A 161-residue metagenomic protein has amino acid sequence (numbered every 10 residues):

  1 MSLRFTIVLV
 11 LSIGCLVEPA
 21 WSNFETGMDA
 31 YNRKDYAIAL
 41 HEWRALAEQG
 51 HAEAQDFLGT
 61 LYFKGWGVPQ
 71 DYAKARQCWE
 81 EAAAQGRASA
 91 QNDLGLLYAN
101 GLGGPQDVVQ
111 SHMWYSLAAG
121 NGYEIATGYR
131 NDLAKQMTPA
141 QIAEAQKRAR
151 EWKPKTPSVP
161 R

Functional and structural regions predicted by a protein language model:
M1-F5: Positively charged n-region of N-terminal signal peptides that target proteins for export
T6-L16: Bacterial N-terminal signal peptides
A20, A52-A54, A88-A90, E124-T127: Helix-start (N-cap) detector for alpha-helical repeat units in TPR-like alpha-solenoids, especially tetratricopeptide
N23-N32, E42-L46, F57-K64, V68 (+3 more regions): Hydrophobic face of amphipathic alpha-helices that form TPR/SEL1-like repeat modules and related alpha-solenoid
Y31-D35, E48-H51, K64-W66, D71 (+5 more regions): Short helix-capping/linker turns of helical repeat alpha-solenoids
I125-R161: Terminal, low-structured helical/coil segments at or just beyond the last alpha-helical repeat
